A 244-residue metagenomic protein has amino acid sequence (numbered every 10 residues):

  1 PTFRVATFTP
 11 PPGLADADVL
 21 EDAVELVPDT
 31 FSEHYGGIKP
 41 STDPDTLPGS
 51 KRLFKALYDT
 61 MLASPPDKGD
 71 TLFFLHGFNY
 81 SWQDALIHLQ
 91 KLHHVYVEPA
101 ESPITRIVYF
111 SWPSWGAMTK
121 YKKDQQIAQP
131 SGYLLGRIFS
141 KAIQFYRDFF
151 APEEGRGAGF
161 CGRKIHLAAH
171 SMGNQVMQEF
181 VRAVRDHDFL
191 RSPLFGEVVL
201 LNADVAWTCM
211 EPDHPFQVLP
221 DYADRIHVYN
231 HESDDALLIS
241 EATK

Functional and structural regions predicted by a protein language model:
P1-V108, W112-T119, K123, P130 (+3 more regions): Flexible, membrane-associating and regulatory peripheral segments of lipid-active enzymes
W82-Q83, A117-K120, V176-Q178, W207-M210 (+1 more regions): Extracytoplasmic/secreted cell-surface and envelope-processing proteins
L135, A169-G173, M177: Gly/Ala-rich beta-loop-alpha elbow adjacent to hydrolase catalytic centers
A158-G162: Eukaryote-skewed repeat-based solenoidal scaffolds used as protein-protein interaction platforms, primarily
N174-D186: Short glycine-enriched nucleophile-adjacent loop and the immediately C-terminal alpha-helix near the catalytic center
N202-K244: The feature captures the conserved acid-bearing segment of alpha/beta-hydrolase catalytic domains
